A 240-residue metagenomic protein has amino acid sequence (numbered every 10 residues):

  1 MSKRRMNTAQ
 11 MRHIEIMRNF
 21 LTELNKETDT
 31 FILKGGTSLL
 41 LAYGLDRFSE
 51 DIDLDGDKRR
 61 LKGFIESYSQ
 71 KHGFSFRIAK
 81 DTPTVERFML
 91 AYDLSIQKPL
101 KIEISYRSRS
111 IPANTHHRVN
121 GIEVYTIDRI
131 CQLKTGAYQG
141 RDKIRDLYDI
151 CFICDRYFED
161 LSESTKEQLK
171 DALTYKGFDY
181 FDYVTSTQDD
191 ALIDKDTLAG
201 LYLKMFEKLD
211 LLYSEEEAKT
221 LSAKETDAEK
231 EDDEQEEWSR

Functional and structural regions predicted by a protein language model:
M1-F31, G44-L45, S49, G56-R240: Structured mid-to-C-terminal alpha-helical surface segments
L33-S38: Glycine-rich beta-strand-to-loop/alpha-helix junction loops that act as flexible
L41: Short, surface-exposed loop/strand segments
